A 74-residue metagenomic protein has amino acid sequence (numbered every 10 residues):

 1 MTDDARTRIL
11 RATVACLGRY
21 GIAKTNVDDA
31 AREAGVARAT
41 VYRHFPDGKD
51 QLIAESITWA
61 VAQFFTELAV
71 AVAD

Functional and structural regions predicted by a protein language model:
D4, R8-R19, E33, Q51-A73: Alpha-helical structural segments
L17-T25, D47: Residue-level signal for the short linker/turn that defines the boundary of a DNA-recognition helix
D28-E33, V41: Append "Primarily bacterial transcriptional regulators
R32, P46-D47: Residue-level detection of the helix-turn-helix DNA-binding "recognition helix"
A37-F45: Short hydrophobic/aromatic patch on the recognition helix
